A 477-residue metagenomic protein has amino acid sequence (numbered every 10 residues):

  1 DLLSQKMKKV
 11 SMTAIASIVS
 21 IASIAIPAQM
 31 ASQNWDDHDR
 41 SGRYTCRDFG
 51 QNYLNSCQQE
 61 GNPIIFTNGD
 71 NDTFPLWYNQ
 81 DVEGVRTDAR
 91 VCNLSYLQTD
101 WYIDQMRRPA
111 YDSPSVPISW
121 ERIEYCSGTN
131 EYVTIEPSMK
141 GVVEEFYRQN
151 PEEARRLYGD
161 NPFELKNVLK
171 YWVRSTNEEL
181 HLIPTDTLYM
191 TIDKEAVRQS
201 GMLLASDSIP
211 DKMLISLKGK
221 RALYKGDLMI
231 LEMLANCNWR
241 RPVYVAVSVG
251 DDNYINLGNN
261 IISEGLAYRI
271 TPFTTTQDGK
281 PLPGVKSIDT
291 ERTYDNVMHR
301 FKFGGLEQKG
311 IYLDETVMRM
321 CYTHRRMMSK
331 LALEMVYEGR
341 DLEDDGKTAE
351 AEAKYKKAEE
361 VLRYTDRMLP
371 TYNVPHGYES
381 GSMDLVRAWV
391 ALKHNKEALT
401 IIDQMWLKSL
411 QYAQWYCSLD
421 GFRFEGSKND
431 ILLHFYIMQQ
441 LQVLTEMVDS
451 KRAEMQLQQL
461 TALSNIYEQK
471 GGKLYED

Functional and structural regions predicted by a protein language model:
D1-N62, N79-D477: ER/secretory pathway lumenal C-terminal domains and tails of membrane proteins involved in glycoprotein biogenesis
F74-Y78: Phosphate- and divalent-cation-binding pockets in alpha/beta enzyme and binding domains that engage nucleotide-derived
